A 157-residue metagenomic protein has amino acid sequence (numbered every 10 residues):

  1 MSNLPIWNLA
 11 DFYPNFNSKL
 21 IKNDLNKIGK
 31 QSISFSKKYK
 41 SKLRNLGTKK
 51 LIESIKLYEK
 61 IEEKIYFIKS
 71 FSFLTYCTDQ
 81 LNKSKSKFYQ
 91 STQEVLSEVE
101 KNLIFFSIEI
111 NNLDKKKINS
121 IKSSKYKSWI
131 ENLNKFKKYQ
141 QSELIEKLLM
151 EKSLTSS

Functional and structural regions predicted by a protein language model:
M1-S157: A well-structured
